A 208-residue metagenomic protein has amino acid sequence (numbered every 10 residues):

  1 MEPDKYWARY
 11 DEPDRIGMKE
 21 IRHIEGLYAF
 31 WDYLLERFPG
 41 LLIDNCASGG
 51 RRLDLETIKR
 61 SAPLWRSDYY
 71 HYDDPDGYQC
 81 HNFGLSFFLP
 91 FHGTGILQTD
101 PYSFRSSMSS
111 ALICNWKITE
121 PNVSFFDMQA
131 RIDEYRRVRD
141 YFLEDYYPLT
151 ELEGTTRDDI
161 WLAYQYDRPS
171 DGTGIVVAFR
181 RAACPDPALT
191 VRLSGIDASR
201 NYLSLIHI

Functional and structural regions predicted by a protein language model:
E2-Y28, Y72: Aromatic- and acidic-residue-enriched carbohydrate-binding clefts of CAZyme catalytic domains
D4, D44-S48, F179: Generic beta-strand/beta-sheet core signal
I21-N122: Glycan-recognition surfaces
N45-L53, S124-F125, P148-R157: A glycine-rich phosphate-binding loop feature that marks nucleotide/adenosyl-phosphate handling sites
R105-L152: Catalytic cores of secreted or luminal carbohydrate-active enzymes
G154-A198: Carbohydrate-binding surface patches
R200-S204: Short beta-strand segments enriched for Tyr within beta-sheet-rich domains, predominantly fibronectin type III
I206-I208: Conserved small/polar residues in nucleotide/adenosyl-binding loops
